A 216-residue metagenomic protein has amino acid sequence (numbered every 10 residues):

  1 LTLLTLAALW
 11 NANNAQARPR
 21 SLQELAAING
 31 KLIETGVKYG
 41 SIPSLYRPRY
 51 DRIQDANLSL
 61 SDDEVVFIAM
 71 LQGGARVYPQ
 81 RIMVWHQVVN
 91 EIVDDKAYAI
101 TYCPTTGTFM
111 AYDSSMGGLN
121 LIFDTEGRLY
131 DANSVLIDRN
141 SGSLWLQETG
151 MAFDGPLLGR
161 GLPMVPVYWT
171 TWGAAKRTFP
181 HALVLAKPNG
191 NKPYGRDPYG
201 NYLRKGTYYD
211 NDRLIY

Functional and structural regions predicted by a protein language model:
L1-A8: Bacterial N-terminal signal peptides
W10-A12: N-terminal signal peptide c-region/cleavage motif recognized by signal peptidases
A15-Y216: Mid-to-C-terminal functional-domain signal that highlights helix-capping/loop sites within ligand-binding modules
